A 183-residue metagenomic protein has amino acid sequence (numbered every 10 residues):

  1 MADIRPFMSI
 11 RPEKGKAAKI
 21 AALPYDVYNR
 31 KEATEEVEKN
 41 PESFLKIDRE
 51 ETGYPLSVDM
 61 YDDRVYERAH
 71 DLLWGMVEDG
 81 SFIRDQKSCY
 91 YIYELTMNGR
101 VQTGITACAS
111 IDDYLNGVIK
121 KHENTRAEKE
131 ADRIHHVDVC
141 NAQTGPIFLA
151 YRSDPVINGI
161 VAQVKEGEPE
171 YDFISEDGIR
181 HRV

Functional and structural regions predicted by a protein language model:
M1-V183: A cross-family signal for N-terminal binding/gating loops and helix N-caps that shape access to the active site
